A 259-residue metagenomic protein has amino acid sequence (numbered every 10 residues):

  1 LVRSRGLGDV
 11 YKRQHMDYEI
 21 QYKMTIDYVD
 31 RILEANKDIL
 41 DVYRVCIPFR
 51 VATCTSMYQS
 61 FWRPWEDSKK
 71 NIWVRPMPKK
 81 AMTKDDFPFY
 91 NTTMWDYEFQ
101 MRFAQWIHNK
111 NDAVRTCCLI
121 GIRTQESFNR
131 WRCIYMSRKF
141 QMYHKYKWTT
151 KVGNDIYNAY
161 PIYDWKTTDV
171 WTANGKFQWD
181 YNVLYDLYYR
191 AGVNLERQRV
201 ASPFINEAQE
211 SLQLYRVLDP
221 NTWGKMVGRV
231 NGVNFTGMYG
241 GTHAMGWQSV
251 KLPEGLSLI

Functional and structural regions predicted by a protein language model:
R5, D9-I259: Nucleotide-activated chemistry modules centered on ATP-dependent adenylation/adenylyltransferase
